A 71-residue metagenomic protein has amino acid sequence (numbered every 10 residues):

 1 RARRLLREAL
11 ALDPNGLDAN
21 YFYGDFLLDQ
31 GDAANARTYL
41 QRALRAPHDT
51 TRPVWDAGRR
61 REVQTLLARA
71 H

Functional and structural regions predicted by a protein language model:
R1-R7: A mid-sequence, solvent-exposed acidic-amphipathic segment
R7-A11, R45: Conserved structural position within tetratricopeptide repeats
L28, A33-T51: TPR/TPR-like (Sel1-like) alpha-helical repeat modules
